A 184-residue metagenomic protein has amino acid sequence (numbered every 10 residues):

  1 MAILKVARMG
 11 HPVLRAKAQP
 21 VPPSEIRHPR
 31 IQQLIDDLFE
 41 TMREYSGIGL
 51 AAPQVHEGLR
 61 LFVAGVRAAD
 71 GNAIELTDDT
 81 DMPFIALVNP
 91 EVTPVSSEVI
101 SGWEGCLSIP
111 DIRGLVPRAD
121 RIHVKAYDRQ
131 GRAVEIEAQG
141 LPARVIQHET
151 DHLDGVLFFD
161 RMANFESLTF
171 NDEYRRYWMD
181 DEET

Functional and structural regions predicted by a protein language model:
M1-Q147, H152-T184: Active-site rim/adjacent substrate-binding subdomains
